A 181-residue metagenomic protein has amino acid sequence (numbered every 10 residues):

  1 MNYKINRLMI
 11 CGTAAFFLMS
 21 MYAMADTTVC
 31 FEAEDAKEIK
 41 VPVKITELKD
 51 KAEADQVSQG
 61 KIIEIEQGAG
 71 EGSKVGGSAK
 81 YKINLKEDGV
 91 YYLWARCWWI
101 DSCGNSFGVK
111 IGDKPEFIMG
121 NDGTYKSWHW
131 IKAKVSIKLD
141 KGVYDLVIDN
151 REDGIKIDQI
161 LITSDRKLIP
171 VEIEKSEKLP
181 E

Functional and structural regions predicted by a protein language model:
N2-G12: Bacterial N-terminal signal peptides that target proteins for export
C11-S20: Bacterial N-terminal signal peptides
A25-E181: Extracytoplasmic
